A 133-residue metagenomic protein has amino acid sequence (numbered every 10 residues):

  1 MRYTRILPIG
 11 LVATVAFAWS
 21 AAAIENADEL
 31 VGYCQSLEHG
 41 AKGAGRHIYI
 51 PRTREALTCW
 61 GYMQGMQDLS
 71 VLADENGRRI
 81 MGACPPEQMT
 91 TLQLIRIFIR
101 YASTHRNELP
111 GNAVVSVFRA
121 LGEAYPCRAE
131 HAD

Functional and structural regions predicted by a protein language model:
M1-I9: Bacterial N-terminal signal peptides that target proteins for export
A13-A21: N-terminal signal peptide c-region/cleavage motif recognized by signal peptidases
D28-L94: Short N-proximal segments of mature Sec-exported proteins
M66-S70, A102, A124-Y125: Generic structural signal for hydrophobic core residues of well-folded globular domains
C84-Q88, T104-G111: Short gly/ser-rich anion-binding loops that grip negatively charged ligand groups
R96, R100-N107, E123: Acidic, glycine-rich flexible loop segments
L109-D133: C-terminal partner/receptor-binding element of secreted or periplasmic proteins
